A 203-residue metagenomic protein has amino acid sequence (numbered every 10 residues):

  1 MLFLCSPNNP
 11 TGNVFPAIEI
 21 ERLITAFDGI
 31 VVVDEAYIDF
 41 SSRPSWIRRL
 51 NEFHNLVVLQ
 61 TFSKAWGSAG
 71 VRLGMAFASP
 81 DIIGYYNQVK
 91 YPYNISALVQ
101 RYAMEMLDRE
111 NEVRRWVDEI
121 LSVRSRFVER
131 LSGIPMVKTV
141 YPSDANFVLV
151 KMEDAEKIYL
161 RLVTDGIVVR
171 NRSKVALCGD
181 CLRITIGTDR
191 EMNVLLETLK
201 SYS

Functional and structural regions predicted by a protein language model:
M1-C5, V32, M75-F77: Structural motif
P10-V31, E35-A65: Active-site pre-lysine segment of PLP-dependent enzymes
I18, T164-D165, K174-S203: PLP-dependent enzyme catalytic core of the Aspartate aminotransferase-like
L50, L131-S132, L162, L199: Hydrophobic C-terminal alpha-helix "anchor/cap" residues
N55-G133, T139-V140: PLP-dependent aminotransferase class I/II
A78, V150-E153, I186-T188: Short beta-strand-to-loop capping motifs
I120-L121, G133-G166: Conserved PLP-binding catalytic core of the aspartate aminotransferase-like
